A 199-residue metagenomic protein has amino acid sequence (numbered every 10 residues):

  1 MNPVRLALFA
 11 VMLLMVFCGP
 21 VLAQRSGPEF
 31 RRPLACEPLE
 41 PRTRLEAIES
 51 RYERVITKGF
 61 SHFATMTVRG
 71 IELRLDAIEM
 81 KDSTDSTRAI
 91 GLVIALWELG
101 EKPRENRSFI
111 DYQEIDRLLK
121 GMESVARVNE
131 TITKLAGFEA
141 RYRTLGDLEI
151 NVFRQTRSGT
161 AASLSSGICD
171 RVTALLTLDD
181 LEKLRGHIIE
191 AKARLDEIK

Functional and structural regions predicted by a protein language model:
M1-L6: Positively charged n-region of N-terminal signal peptides that target proteins for export
A7-F17: Bacterial N-terminal signal peptides
L22-K199: Positively charged, low-complexity terminal tracts and the immediately adjacent first secondary-structure elements
